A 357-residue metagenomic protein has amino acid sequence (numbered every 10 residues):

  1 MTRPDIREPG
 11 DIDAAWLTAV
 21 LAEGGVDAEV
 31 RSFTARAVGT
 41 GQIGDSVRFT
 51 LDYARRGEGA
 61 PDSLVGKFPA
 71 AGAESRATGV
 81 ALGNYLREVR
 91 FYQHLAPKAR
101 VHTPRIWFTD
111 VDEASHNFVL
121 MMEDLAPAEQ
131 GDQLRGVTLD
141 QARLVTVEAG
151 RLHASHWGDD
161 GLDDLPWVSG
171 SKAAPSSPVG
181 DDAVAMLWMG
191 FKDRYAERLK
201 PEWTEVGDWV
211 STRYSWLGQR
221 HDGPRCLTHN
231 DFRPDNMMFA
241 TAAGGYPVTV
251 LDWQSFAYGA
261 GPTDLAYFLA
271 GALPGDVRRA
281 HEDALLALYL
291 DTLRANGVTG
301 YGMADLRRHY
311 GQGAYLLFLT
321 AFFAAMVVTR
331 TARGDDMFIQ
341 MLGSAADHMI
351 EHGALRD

Functional and structural regions predicted by a protein language model:
M1-F33: Juxta-kinase regulatory segment immediately upstream of eukaryotic protein kinase catalytic domains
R31-V38, W107-T109, S215-W216: Short amphipathic beta-strand and strand-loop transition segments with alternating hydrophobic
G39-G180, G261-P262, M303: Conserved ATP-binding subdomain of kinase catalytic cores across diverse folds
T40-E58, V65, S211-G261: Active-site acidic catalytic loop and adjacent metal/ATP-binding pocket of ATP-dependent phosphoryl transfer enzymes
E74-A77, Q130-R135, V250-L251, Y267-G275: Glycine- and acidic
R90, S255-G297, A314-G334: Active-site activation/catalytic loop segments of kinase-like enzymes and analogous catalytic loops in related
E129-H229, M238-G244, R333, M337-D357: ATP-dependent phospho-/nucleotidyl transfer catalytic cores
V298-A314, A345: All-alpha amphipathic helical-bundle segments outside canonical DNA-binding/catalytic cores that form hydrophobic
